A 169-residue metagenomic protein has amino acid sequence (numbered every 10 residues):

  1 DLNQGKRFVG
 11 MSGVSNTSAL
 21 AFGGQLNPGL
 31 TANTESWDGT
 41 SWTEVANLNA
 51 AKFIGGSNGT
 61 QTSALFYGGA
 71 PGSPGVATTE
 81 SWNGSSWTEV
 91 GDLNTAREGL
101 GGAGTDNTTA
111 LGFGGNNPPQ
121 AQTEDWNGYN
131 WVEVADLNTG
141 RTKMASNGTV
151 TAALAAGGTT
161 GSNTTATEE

Functional and structural regions predicted by a protein language model:
D1-E169: Polar, enzyme-active/binding microenvironments
